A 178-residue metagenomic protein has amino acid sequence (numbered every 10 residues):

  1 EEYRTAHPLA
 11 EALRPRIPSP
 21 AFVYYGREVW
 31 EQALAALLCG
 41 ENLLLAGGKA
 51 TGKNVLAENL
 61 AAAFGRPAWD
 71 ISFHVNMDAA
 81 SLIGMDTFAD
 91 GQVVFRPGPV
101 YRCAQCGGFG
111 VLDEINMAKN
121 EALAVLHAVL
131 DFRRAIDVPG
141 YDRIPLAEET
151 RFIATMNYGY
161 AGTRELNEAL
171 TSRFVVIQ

Functional and structural regions predicted by a protein language model:
E1-Q178: AAA+ P-loop NTPase catalytic core and its hallmark functional loops
